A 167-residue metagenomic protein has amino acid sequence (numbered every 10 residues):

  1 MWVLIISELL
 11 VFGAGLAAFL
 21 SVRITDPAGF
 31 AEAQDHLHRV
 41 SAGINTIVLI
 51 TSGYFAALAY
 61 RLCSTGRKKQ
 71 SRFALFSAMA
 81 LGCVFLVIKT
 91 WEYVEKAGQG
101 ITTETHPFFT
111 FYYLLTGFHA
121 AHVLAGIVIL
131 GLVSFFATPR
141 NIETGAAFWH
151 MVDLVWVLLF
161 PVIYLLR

Functional and structural regions predicted by a protein language model:
M1-R167: ...captures the hydrophobic TM-helix bundle architecture rather than a specific catalytic motif, and can also fire on
